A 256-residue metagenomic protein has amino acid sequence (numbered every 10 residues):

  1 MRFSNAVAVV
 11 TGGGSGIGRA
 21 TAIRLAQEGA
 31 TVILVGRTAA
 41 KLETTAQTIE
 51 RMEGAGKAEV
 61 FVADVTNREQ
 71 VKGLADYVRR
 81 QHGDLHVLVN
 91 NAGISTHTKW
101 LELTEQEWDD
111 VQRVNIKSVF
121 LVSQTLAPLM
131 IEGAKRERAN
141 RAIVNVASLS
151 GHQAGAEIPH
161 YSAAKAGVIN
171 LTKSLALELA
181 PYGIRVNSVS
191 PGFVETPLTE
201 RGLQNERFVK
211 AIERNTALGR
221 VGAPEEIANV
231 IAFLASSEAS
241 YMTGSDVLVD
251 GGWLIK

Functional and structural regions predicted by a protein language model:
V7, G14-S15: Conserved glycine-rich cofactor-binding loop
V89, A180, R185, M242-G244: Short, small/polar-rich loop/turn modules that mediate ligand/substrate recognition or access, typified
K99-W100, T104-Q112, I212: Substrate-binding pocket helix/loop in short-chain dehydrogenase/reductase
S123, A164, T172: Active-site helix of classical SDR
P128, L177-P181, S240: Alpha-helical segment proximal to the catalytic Tyr-Lys
S148: Residue(s) in the substrate-gating loop at a strand-loop-helix junction that position the organic substrate next
Q153, A232, T243-K256: Short C-terminal tail/terminal secondary-structure segment of NAD(P)H-dependent dehydrogenase/reductase domains
